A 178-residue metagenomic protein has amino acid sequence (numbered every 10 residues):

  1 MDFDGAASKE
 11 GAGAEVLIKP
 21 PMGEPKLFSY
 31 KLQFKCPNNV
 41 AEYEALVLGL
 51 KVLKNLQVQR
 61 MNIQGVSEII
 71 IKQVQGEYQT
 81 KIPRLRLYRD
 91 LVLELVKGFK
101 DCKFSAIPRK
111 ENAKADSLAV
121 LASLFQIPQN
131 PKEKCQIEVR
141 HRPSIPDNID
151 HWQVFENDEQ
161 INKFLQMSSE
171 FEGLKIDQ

Functional and structural regions predicted by a protein language model:
M1-D2, N62: Short hydrophobic beta-strand segments
D2-E15: An active-site-proximal beta-strand-loop segment
D2-G5, E94-Q178: Flexible, low-complexity interdomain linkers flanking nucleic-acid-processing modules
A7, K31-C36, P108: Short loop or secondary-structure boundary microenvironments that flank and position key functional residues
E10, I18-G23, E44-L118: RNase H catalytic domain
G13-A14, Y30-K31, Q75-G76, L118-V120 (+1 more regions): Short coil/turn segments at secondary-structure boundaries
M22-L32: Electropositive, glycine- and tryptophan-enriched low-complexity nucleic-acid-binding patches
K35-E44: Short, conserved micro-motifs enriched in small and acidic residues
